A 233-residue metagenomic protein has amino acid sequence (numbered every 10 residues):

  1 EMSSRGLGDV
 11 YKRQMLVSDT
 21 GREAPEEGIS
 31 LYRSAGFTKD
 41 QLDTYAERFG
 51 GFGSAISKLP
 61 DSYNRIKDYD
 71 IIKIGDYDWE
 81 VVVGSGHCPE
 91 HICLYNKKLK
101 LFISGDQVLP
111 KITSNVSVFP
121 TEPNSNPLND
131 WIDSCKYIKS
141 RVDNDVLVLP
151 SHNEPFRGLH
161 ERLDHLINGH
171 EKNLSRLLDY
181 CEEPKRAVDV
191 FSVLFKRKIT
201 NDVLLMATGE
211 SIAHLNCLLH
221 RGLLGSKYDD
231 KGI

Functional and structural regions predicted by a protein language model:
E1-Y11: Single conserved hydrophobic/aromatic residue that forms the stacking wall/gate of nucleotide- or nucleobase-binding
S3, N124-P127, H170, L204-A207 (+1 more regions): Short, conserved glycine- and acidic-residue-centered signature motifs in active-site or ligand-binding loops
D9-S62: Acidic/polar short surface loop at catalytic or gating sites that assists cofactor/ion binding and chemistry
Y11, V142-D143, E182: Short conserved AdoMet
K12-R13, D70-K73: A short acidic, often aromatic-flanked loop/helix-cap motif at beta-alpha or helix-coil junctions that lines enzyme
T44-Y63, I71, D78-L174, A187: Metallo-beta-lactamase
S175-I233: C-terminal regulatory/interaction regions
